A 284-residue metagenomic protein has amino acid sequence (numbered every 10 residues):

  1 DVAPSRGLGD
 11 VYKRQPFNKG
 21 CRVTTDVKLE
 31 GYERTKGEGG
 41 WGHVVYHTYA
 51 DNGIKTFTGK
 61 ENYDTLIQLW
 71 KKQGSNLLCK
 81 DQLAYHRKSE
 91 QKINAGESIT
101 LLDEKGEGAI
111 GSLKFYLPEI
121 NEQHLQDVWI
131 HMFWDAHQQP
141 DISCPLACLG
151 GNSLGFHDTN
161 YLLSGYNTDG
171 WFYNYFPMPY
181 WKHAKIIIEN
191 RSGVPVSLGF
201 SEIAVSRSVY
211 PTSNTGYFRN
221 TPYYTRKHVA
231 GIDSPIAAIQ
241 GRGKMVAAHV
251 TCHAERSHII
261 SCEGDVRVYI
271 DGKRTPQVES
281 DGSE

Functional and structural regions predicted by a protein language model:
D1-L8, Y12: Single conserved hydrophobic/aromatic residue that forms the stacking wall/gate of nucleotide- or nucleobase-binding
S5-R6, D265-E284: Extended, compositionally biased non-globular segments
D10-P16, D169-P179: Exposed beta-sheet edge/beta-hairpin loop segments within beta-rich domains
Q15-G31, G111, M178-R191, V246: Noncatalytic modules at the cell exterior or secretory-pathway interfaces, chiefly beta-strand-rich lectin/adhesion
G31-Q126, V194-G264, V268-Y269: Solvent-exposed, flexible loop/coil segments flanking beta-strands in beta-rich domains
G111, Q123-L149: Membrane helical hairpin/interfacial module
M132-Q138, S206-S208, V268-K273: Short edge-strand/loop segments of extracellular domains
F156-N167, Y180: Surface-exposed molecular-recognition determinants
